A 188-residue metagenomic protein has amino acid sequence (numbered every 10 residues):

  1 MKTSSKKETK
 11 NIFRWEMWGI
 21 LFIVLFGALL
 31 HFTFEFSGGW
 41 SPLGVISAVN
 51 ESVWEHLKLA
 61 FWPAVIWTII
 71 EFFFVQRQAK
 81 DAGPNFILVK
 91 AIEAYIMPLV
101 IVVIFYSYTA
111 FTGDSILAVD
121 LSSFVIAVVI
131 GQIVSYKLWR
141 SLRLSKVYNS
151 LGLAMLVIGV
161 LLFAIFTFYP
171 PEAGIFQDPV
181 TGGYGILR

Functional and structural regions predicted by a protein language model:
M1-I12: Short, Lys/Arg-rich, polar N-terminal cytosolic tail immediately upstream of the first transmembrane signal-anchor
K10-R14, K80-A91: Membrane-interfacial loop-to-helix junctions in multi-pass inner-membrane proteins
M17-L29, T33, L57-F73, I87-S107 (+2 more regions): Hydrophobic, lipid-facing residues on alpha-helical transmembrane segments of integral membrane proteins
F22-G39, A164-P170: Alpha-helical transmembrane segments of multi-pass membrane proteins
L43-N50, T112-S123, Y148, P179-G182: Non-cytosolic membrane-interface motifs at loop->transmembrane helix junctions
V45-L59, Y184-R188: Short aromatic-rich membrane-water interface segments that cap or initiate transmembrane helices in multi-pass membrane
N85-F86, D114-V125, L144-L156: Internal alpha-helical transmembrane segments of multi-pass membrane proteins
L138-R188: Terminal transmembrane helical module of multi-pass membrane proteins
